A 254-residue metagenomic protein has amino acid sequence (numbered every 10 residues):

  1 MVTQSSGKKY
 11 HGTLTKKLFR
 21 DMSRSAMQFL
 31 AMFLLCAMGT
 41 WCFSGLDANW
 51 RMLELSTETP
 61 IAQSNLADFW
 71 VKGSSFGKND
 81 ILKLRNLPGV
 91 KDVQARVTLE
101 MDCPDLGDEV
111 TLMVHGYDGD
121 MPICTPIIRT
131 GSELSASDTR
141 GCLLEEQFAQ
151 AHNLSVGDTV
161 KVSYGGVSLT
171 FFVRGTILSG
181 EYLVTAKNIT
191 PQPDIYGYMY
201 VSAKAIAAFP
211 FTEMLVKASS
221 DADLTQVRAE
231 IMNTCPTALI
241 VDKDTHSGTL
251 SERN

Functional and structural regions predicted by a protein language model:
V2-N254: Membrane transport/envelope proteins' first extracytoplasmic loop
